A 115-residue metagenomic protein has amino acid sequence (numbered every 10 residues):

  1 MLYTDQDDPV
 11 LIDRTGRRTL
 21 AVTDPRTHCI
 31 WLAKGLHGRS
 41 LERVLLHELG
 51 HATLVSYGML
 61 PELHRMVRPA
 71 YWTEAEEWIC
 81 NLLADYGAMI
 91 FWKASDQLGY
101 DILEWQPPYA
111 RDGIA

Functional and structural regions predicted by a protein language model:
M1-R39, G58-A115: Metalloprotease/metallohydrolase-associated module, dominated by Zn2+-dependent proteases
R43-V55: Active-site recognition of the HExxH zinc-binding catalytic motif
